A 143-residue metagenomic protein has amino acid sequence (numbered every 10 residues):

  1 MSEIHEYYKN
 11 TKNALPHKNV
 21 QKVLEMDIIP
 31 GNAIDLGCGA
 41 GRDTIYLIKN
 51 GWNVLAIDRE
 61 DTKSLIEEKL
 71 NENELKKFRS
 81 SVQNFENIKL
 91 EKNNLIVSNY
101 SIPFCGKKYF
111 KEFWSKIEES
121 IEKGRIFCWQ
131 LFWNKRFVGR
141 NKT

Functional and structural regions predicted by a protein language model:
M1-P30, I34, G39-K89, Y109 (+1 more regions): Class I (Rossmann-like) S-adenosyl-L-methionine-dependent methyltransferase catalytic domain, capturing the SAM-binding
V97: A conserved beta-strand element that flanks and buttresses the S-adenosyl-L-methionine
Y100-S101: Short catalytic micro-motifs in class I SAM-dependent methyltransferases
K111-K123: A short glycine-rich, Lys/Arg-flanked "PGG" loop and its adjoining helix->strand segment in the class I
